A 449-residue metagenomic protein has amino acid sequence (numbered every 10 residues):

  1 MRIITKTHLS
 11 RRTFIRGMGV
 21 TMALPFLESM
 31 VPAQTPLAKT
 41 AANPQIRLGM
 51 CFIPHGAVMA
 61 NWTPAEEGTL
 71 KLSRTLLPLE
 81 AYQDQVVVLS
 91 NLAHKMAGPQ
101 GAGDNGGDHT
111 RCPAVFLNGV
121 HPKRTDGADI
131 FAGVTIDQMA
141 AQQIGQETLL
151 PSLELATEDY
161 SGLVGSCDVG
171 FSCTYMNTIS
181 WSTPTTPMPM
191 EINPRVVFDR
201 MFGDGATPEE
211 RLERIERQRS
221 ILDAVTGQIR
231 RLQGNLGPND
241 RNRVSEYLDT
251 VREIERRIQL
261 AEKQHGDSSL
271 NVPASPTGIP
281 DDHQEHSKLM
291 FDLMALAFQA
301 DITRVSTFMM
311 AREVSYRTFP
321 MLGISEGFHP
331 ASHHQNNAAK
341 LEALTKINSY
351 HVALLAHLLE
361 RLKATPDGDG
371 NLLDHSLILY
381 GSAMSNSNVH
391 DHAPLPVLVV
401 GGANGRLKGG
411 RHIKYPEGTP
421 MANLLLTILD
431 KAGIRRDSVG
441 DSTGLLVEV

Functional and structural regions predicted by a protein language model:
M1-V449: Ligand-binding pockets and gating/stacking loops
